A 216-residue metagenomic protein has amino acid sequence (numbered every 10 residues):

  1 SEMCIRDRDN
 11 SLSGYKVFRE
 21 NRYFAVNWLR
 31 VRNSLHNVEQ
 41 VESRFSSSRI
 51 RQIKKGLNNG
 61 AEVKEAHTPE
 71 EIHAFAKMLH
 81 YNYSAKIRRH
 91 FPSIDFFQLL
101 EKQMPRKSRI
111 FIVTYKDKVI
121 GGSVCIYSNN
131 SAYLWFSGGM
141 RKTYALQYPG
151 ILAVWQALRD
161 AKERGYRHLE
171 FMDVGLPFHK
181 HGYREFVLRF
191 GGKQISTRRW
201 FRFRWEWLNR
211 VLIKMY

Functional and structural regions predicted by a protein language model:
S1-I5: Short, small-residue-biased leader/transition segments that mark boundaries at the very start of proteins
R6-R8, F171: Conserved beta-strand positions
D9-H36, Q40-A145: A conserved beta-strand-loop-helix scaffold within acyl/acetyltransferase catalytic domains
F97-E206, V211: Aromatic (often tryptophan-rich) hydrophobic motifs at membrane interfaces
L212-Y216: Acidic/histidine-enriched, glycine/proline-rich intrinsically disordered or flexible terminal extensions
